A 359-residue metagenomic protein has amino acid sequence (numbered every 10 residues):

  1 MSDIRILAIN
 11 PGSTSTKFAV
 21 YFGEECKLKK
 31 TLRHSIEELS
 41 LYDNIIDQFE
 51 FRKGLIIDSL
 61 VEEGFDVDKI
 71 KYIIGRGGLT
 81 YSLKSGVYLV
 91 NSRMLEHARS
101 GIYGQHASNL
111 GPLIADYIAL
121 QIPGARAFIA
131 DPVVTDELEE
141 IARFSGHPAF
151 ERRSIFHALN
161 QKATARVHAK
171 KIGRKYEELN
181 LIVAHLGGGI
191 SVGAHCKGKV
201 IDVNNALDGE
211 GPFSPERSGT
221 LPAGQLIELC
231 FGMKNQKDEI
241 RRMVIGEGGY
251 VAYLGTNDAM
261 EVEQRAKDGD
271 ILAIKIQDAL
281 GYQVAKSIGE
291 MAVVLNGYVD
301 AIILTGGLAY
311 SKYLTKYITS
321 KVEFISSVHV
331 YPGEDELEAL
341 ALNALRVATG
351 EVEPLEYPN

Functional and structural regions predicted by a protein language model:
I6-D47: Short glycine-rich, Thr/Ser-proximal phosphate-binding strand/loop in the N-terminal lobe of ATP-dependent enzymes
L32-I74: Conserved active-site "lid/cap" helical segment
D58-K71, K171-K175, I288-D300: Phosphate/pyrophosphate-binding loops at sites that engage ATP/ADP/AMP, CoA/4′-phosphopantetheine, polyphosphate
L60-A107, R126, V134-G146: Short beta-strand-loop/turn "lid" adjacent to the catalytic site in phosphate-handling enzymes
L110-Y117, I129, F144, A149-N180 (+4 more regions): Glycine-rich phosphate-binding loop plus the immediately following alpha-helix
R242-G297: Adenine-nucleotide phosphate-binding core of ATP-dependent small-molecule kinases
V299-I318: Glycine-rich phosphate-binding loops at beta-strand->alpha-helix junctions
A309-Y310, H329-N359: Glycine-rich phosphate-binding/hydrolytic loop that grips phosphoryl groups
